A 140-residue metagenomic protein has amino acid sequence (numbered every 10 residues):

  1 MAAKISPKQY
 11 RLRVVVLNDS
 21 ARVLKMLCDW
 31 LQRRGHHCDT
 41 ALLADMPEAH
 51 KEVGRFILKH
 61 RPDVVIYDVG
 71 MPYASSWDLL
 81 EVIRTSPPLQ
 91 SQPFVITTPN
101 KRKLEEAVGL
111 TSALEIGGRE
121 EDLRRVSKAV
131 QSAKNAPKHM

Functional and structural regions predicted by a protein language model:
M1-L24, E121-M140: Non-catalytic signal-transmission and effector/linker regions of two-component phosphorelay proteins
A21-L43: Two-component/phosphorelay signaling modules centered on CheY-like receiver
D29, R33, R55, E81 (+1 more regions): CheY-like receiver
L42-V64: Acidic, metal-coordinating helix/loop segments flanking the phosphotransfer/catalytic sites of two-component signaling
E48-H50, I66-T85: Conserved phosphotransfer microenvironments
R61-D63, P87-P93: His-Asp phosphorelay/catalytic-motif detector in bacterial-type signaling
W77-D78, I96-K128: Alpha4 helix (beta4-alpha4-beta5 surface) of REC/receiver domains from two-component response regulators
